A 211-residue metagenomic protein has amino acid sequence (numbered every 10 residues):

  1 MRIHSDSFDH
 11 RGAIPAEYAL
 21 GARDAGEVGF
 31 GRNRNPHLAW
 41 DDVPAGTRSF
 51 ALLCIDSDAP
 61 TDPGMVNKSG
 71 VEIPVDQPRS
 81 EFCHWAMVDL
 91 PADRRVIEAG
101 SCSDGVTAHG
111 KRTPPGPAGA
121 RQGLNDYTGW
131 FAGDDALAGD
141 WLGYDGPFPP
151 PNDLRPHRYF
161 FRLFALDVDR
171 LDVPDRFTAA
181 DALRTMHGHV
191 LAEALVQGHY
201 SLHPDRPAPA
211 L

Functional and structural regions predicted by a protein language model:
M1-L211: N-terminus-centered regions that define maturation/targeting leaders and the start of the first functional domain
